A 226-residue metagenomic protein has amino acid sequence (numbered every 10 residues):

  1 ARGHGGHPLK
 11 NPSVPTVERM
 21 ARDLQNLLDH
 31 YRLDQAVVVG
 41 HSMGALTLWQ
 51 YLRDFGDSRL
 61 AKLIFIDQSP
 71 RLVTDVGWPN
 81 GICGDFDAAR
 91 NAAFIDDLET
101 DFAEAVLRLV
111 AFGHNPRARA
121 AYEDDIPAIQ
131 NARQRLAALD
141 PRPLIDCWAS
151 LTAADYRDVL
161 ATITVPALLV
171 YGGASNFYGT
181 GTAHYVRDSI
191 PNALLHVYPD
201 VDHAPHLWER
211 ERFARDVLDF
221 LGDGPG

Functional and structural regions predicted by a protein language model:
A1-G3, S69, V201-D202: Short beta-to-alpha linker loops that shape the active-site pocket of alpha/beta-hydrolase fold enzymes
A1-M43, L52-R59, L207, R212-L218: Active-site loop/oxyanion-hole signature of alpha/beta-hydrolase fold enzymes
H7-S13, T74-G77, T180-G181: Conserved catalytic-core motifs of eukaryotic protein kinase domains, centered on the activation segment
W49, R53-D54, S58-D101: Flexible "cap/lid" loop of the alpha/beta hydrolase fold
T74-G81, D96-A161: Conserved alpha/beta-hydrolase catalytic His-Asp/Glu region
A137-D188, V197: Conserved serine/cysteine hydrolase catalytic core
N192-G226: Catalytic active-site module of serine/aspartate enzymes centered on a nucleophile-bearing elbow/loop
